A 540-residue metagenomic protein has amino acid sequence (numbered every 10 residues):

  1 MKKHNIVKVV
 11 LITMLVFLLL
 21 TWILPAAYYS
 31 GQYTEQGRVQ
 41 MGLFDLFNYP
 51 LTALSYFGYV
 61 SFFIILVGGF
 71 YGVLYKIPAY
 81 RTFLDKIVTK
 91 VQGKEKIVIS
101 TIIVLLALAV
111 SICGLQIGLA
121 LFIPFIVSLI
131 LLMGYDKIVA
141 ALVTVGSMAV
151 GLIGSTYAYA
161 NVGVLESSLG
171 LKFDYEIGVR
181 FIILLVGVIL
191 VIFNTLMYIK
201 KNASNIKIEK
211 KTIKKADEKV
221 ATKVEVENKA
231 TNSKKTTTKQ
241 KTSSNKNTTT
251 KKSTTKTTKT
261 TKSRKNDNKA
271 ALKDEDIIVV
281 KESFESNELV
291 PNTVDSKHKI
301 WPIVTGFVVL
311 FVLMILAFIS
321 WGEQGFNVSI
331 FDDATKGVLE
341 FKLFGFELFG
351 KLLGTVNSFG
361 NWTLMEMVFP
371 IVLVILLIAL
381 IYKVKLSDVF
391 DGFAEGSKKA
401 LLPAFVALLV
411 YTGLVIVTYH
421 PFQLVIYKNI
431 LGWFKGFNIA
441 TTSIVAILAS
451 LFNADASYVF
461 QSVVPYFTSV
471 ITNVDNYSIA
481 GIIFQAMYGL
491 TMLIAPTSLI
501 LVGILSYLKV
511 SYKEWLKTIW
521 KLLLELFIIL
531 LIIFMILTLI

Functional and structural regions predicted by a protein language model:
M1-V10, M14, S30-E35, G178-K385 (+2 more regions): Long, contiguous bundles of hydrophobic transmembrane helices that form the permeation core of multi-pass
V7-L11, L15, V39-R81, T355-F422 (+1 more regions): Core transmembrane alpha-helical segments of multi-pass membrane transporters/permeases
V10-P25, I64-G72, L105-A109, G151 (+6 more regions): Hydrophobic core segments of alpha-helical transmembrane domains in multi-pass membrane transport and ion-translocation
T52, T82-G93, S128-L132, S167 (+4 more regions): Short amphipathic alpha-helical coupling elements at transmembrane boundaries
I65, G93-F125, A404-V417, L431-S469 (+1 more regions): Hydrophobic alpha-helical transmembrane segments of multi-pass integral membrane proteins, predominantly secondary
E95-V110, Y135-I153, G436-L451, V474-T497: Alpha-helical transmembrane segments of multi-pass membrane proteins
I117-L129, Y159-S168, S457-V470, S498-L508: Re-entrant/interfacial helical elements at transmembrane boundaries that shape and gate the permeation pathway
S155-V179, N473-Y477, L499-I540: Transmembrane alpha-helical segments and their short flanking loops that form helix-hairpins/helix-helix interfaces
